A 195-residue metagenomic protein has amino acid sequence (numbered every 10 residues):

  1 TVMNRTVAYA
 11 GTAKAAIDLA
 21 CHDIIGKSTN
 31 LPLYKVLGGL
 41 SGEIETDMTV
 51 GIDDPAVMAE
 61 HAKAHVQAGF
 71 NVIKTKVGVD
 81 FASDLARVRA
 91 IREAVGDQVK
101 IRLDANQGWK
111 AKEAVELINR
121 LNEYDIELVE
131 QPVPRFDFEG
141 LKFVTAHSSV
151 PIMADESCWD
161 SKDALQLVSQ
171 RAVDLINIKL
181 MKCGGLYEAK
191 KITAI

Functional and structural regions predicted by a protein language model:
T1-R102, N106-V115, R120-E123: N-terminal capping/lid subdomain adjacent to the active-site entrance of alpha/beta enzymes
T75-I195: Catalytic core of soluble alpha/beta enzymes
